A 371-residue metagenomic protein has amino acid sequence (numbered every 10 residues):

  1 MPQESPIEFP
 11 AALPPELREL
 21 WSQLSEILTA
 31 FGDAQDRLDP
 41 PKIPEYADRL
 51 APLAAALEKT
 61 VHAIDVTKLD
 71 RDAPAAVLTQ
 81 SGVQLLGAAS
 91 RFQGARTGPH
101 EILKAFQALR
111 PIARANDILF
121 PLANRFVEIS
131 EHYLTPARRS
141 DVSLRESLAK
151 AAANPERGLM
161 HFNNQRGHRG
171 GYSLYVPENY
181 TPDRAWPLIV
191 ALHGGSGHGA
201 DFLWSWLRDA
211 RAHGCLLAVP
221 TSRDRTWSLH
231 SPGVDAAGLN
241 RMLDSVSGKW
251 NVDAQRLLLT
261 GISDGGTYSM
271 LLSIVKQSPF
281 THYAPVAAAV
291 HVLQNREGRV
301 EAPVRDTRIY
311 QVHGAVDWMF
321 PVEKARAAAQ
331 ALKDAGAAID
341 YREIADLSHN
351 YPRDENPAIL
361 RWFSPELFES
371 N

Functional and structural regions predicted by a protein language model:
P2-A185, N371: A domain-start/cap signature at the N-terminus of enzymes
E178-R184, S228-S263: Gly/Ser-rich "nucleophile elbow"/oxyanion-hole loop immediately N-terminal to the catalytic nucleophile in hydrolases
Y180-S228, V292, W318: Short substrate-entry loop that stabilizes the transition state in hydrolases
F202, S247-G248, Q255-R305: Primarily recognizes the serine-hydrolase "nucleophile elbow" in alpha/beta-hydrolase and SGNH/GDSL folds
S222-D224, A288, I344-D346: Active-site loop/turn elements of alpha/beta-hydrolase fold enzymes, especially the short glycine-/histidine-rich
P303-I309, A335: Short, proline-enriched alpha-helix->beta-strand connector loops that line the catalytic pocket of alpha/beta-hydrolase
Y310-H313, D317: Short beta-strand/loop motif that positions the catalytic acidic residue of the alpha/beta-hydrolase fold
V322-N371: C-terminal catalytic histidine-bearing segment of alpha/beta-hydrolase fold enzymes
